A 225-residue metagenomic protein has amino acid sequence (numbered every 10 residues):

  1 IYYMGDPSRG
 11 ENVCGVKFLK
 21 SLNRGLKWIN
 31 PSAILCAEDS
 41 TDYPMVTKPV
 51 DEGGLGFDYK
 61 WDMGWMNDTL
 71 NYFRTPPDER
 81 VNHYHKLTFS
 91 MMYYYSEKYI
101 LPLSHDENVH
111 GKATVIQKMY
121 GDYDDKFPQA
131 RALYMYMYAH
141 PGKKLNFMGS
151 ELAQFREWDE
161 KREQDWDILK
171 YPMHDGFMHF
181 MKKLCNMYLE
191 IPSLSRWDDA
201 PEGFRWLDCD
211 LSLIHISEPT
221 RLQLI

Functional and structural regions predicted by a protein language model:
Y2-K161, I168, L189-L213, S217 (+1 more regions): Conserved alpha/beta catalytic core and glycan-binding cleft of carbohydrate-active enzymes
W166-M173: Short histidine-centered catalytic/ligand-binding loop motif
M173-S193: Catalytic cores of secreted or luminal carbohydrate-active enzymes
L224: Cationic, low-complexity basic patches in intrinsically disordered or flexible, solvent-exposed regions
